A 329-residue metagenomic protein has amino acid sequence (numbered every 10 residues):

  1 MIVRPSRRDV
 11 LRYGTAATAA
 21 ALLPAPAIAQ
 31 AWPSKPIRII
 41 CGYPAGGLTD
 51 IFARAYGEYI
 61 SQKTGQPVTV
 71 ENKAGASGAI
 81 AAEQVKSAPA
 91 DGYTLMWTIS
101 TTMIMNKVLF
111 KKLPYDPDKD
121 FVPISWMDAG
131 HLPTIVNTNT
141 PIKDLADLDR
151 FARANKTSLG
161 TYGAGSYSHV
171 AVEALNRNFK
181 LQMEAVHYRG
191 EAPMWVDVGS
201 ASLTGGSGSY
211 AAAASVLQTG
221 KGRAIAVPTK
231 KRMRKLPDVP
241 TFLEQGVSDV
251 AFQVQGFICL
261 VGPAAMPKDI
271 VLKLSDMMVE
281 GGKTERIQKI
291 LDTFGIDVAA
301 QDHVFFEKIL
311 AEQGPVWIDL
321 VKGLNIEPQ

Functional and structural regions predicted by a protein language model:
M1-D9, Y13-P24, I28: N-terminal secretory signal peptides
A29-K119, K156, A164, L181-G205 (+3 more regions): N-terminal (or domain-start) structured segment
S34, S61-G65, F179, P240 (+2 more regions): A short C-terminal helix-loop "cap" of Rossmann-like NAD(P)-dependent dehydrogenase/epimerase domains
S34-P36, K268-Q329: An extracytoplasmic/periplasmic, membrane-proximal ligand-sensing/linker region
L48, F52, Y56, S77 (+12 more regions): Stable alpha-helical elements in mature extracytoplasmic
S87-Y93, V108-P193, F242, F257-I290: Hinge/capping helix and adjacent helix->loop/strand transition within the periplasmic-binding protein
A129, A213-G282, P315: C-terminal lobe and pocket-closing loops of periplasmic/extracytoplasmic Venus-flytrap solute-binding proteins
S158-A164, S168-V239: Ligand-binding pocket segment of bilobal, Venus flytrap-like solute-binding proteins
